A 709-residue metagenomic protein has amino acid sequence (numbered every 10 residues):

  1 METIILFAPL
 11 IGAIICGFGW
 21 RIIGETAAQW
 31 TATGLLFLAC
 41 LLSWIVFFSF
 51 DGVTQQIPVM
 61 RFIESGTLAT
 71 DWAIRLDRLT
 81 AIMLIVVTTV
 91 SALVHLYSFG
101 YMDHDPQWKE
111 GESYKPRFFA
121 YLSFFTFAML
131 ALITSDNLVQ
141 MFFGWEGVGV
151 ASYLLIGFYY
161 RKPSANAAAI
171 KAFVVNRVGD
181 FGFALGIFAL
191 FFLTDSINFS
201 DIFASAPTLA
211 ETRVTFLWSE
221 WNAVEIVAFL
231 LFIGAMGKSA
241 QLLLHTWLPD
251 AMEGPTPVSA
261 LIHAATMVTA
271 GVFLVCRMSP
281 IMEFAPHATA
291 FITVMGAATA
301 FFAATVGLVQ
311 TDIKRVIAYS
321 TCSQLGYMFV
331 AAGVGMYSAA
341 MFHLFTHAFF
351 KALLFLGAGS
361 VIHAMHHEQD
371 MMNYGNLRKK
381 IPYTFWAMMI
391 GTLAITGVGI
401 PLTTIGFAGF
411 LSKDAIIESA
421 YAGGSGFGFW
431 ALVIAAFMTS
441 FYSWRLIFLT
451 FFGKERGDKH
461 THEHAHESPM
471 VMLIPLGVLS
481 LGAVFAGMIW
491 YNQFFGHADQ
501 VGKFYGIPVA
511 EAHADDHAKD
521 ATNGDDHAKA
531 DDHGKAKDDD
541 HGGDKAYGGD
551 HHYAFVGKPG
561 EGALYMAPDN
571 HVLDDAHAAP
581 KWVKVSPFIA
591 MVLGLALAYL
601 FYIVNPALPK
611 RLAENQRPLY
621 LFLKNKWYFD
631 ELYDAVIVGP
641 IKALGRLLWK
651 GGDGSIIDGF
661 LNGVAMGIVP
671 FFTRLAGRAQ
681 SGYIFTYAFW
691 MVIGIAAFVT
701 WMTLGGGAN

Functional and structural regions predicted by a protein language model:
M1, G19-A120, T194-W218, E225 (+5 more regions): Transmembrane helix-loop-helix hairpins at membrane boundaries of multipass inner-membrane proteins
M1-F7, I23-W30, G34, L68-V86 (+9 more regions): Membrane-entry segments of alpha-helical transmembrane domains in multi-pass membrane proteins
M1-T26, T31, L35-F47, S65-Y97 (+8 more regions): Alpha-helical transmembrane segments of multi-pass membrane proteins predominantly involved in bioenergetics
E25-A32, H466-L476: Membrane-interfacial entry segments at the cytosolic side of transmembrane helices
G34-F50, G179-F192, M388-I400, P475-G496 (+3 more regions): Hydrophobic alpha-helical membrane-insertion segments
F48-Q56, F191-I202, G399-I416, W490-I507 (+3 more regions): Membrane-helix interface motif
V53, T67, R75-R78, N492-I589 (+1 more regions): Aromatic-capped, Gly/Pro-kinked transmembrane alpha-helices
V90-G144, V150-E467, V471, S480-G482 (+1 more regions): Hydrophobic transmembrane alpha-helices and their helix-loop junctions in integral membrane proteins
